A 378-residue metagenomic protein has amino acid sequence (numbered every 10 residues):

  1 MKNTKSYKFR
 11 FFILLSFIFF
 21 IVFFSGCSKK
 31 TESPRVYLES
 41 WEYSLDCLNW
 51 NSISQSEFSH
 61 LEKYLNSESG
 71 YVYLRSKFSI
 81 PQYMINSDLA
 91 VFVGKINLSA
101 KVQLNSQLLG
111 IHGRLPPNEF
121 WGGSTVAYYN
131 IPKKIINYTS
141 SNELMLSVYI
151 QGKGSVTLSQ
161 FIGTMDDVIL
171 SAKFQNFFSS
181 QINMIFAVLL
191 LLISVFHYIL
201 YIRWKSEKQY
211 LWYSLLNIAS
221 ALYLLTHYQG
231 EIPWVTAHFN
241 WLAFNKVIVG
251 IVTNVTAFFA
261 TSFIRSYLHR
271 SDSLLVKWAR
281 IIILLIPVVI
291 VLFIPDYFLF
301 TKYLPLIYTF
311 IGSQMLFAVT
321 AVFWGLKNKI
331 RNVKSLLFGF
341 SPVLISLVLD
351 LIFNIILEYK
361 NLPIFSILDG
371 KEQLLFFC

Functional and structural regions predicted by a protein language model:
K2-I13: Bacterial N-terminal signal peptides that target proteins for export
L14-V22: Bacterial N-terminal signal peptides
C27-M84: Extended carbohydrate-recognition surfaces in non-catalytic/accessory domains of CAZymes and lectin-like proteins
Y83-N105, L144-L146: Aromatic-lined ligand-binding clefts that engage carbohydrates, nucleic acids, or primary amines
L104-F161: Beta-strand-rich ligand-recognition modules
G152-Q181: Exposed low-complexity, polar/acidic, P/S/T/G-rich flexible segments that act as propeptides, protease-susceptible
A172-W204, L304-L326: First transmembrane helix
A221-C378: Interfacial "cap-and-anchor" motif at the non-cytosolic start of specific transmembrane alpha-helices
